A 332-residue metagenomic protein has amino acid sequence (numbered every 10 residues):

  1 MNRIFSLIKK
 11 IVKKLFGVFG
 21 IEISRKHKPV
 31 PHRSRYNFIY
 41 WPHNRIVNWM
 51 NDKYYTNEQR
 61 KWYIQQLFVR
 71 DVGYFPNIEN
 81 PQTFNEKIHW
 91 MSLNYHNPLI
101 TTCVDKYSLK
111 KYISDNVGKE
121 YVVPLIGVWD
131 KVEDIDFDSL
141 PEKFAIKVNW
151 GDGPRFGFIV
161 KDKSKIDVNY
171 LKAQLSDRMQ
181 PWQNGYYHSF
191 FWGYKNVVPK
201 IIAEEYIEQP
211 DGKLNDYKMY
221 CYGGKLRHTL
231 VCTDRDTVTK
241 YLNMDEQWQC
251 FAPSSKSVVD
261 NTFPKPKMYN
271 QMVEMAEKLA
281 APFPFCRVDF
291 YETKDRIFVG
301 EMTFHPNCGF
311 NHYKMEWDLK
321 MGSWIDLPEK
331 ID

Functional and structural regions predicted by a protein language model:
M1-N94: Membrane-proximal basic amphipathic "stem/tether" segments
T83-P98, A252-D260: A short, surface-exposed helix-loop junction/capping segment
N94-H96, I100-K213, G223: Active-site nucleotide/adenylate-binding loops and adjacent lid/helix of ATP-dependent enzymes
I146-K147, N215-C232, K240-N243, F298-T303: Beta-strand scaffold of nucleotide-dependent catalytic cores
D152, R235-T237, H305-N307: Short, surface-exposed beta-strand-loop junctions and turns on beta-sheet-rich folds
G157-I159, V238-M244, G309-Y313: A short, polar/proline- and glycine-enriched secondary-structure boundary/capping micro-motif
Y194-K200, N243-I297: A long amphipathic alpha-helix within ATP-dependent nucleotide-binding catalytic cores
E292-D332: C-terminal active-site "lid" helix and adjoining low-complexity regulatory extension at the edge of ATP-using catalytic
